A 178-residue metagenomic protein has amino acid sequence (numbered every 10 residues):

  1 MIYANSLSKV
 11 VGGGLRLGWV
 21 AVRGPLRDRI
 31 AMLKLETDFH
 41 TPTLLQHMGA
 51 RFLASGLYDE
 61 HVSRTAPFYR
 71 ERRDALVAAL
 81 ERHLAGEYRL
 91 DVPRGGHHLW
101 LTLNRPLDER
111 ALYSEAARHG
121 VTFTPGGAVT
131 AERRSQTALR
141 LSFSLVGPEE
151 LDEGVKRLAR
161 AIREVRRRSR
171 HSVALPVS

Functional and structural regions predicted by a protein language model:
M1-S178: PLP-dependent class I/II
